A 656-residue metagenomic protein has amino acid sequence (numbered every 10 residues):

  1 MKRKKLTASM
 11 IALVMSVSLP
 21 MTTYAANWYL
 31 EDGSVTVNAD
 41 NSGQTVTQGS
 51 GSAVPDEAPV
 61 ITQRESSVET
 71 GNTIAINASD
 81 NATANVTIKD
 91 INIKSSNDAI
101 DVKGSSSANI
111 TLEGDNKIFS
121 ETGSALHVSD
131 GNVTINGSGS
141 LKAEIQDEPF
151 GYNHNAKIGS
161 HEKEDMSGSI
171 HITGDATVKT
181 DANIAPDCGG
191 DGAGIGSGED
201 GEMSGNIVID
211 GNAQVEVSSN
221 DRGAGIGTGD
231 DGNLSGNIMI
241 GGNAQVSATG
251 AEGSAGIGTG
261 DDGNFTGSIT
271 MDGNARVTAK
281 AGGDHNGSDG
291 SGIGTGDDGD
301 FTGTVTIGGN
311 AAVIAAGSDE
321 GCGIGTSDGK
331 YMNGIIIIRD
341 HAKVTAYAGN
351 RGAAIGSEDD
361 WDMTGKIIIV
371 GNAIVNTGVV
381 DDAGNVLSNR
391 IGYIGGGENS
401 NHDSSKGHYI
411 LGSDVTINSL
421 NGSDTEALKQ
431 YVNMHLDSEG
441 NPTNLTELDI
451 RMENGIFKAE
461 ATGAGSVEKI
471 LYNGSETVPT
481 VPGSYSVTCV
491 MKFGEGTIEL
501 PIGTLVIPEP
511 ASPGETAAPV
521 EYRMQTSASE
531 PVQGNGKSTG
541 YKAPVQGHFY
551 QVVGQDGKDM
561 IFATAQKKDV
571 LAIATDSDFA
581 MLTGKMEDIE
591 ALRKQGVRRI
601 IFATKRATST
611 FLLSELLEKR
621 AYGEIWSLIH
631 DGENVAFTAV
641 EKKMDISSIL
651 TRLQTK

Functional and structural regions predicted by a protein language model:
M1-K2: N-terminal secretory signal peptides that target proteins for export/translocation
L6-R451, I456-A464: A composition-driven surface/loop motif
M15, W28-L30, V37, V46 (+5 more regions): Generic detection of short hydrophobic beta-strand segments and adjacent strand-loop junctions
V60-Q63, T83-K89, I93-S96, E113 (+1 more regions): Long, contiguous ectodomains of secretory-pathway proteins
A84, A108, I498-G503, S609: Short beta-strand segments
E144, L471, T480, I502 (+2 more regions): Short amphipathic beta-strand/extended segments with alternating polar/hydrophobic composition
V379, V386, H435, P442 (+7 more regions): Short linear proline/tyrosine/threonine-rich motifs used for host-factor recruitment and membrane trafficking/assembly
A427-E515: Solvent-exposed beta-strand/loop surfaces, strongest in extracytoplasmic domains of secreted and cell-surface proteins
